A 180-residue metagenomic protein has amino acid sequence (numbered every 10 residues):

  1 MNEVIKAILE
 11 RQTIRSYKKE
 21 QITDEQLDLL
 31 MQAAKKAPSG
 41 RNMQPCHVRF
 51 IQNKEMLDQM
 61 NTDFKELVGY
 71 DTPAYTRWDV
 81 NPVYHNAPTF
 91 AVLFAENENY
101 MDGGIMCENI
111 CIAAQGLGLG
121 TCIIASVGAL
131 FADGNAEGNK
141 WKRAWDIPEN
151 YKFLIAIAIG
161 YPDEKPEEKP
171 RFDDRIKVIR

Functional and structural regions predicted by a protein language model:
M1-R180: Acidic, surface-exposed loops and disordered segments
